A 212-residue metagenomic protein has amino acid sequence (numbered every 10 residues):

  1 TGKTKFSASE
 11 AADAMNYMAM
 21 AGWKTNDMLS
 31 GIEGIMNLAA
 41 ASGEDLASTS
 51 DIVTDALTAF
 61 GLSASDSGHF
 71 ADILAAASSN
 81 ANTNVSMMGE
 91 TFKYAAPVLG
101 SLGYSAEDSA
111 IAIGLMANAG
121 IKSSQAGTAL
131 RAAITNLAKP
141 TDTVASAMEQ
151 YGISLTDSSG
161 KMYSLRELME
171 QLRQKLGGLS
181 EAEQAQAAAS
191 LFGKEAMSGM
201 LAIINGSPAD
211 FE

Functional and structural regions predicted by a protein language model:
T1-H69, A76-G89, L99-E107, A119-Q125 (+4 more regions): A short, structural motif
T91, S109-A112, L172: Short hydrophobic or amphipathic alpha-helical segments
I113-A117: Extracytoplasmic, non-cytosolic globular domains
L130: Conserved catalytic-loop aspartate of Hanks-type protein kinases
A133, L137: Short edge-strand/loop segments of extracellular domains
T156, Y163, E167-E212: Hydrophobic, often aromatic-rich secondary-structure segments at membrane interfaces
